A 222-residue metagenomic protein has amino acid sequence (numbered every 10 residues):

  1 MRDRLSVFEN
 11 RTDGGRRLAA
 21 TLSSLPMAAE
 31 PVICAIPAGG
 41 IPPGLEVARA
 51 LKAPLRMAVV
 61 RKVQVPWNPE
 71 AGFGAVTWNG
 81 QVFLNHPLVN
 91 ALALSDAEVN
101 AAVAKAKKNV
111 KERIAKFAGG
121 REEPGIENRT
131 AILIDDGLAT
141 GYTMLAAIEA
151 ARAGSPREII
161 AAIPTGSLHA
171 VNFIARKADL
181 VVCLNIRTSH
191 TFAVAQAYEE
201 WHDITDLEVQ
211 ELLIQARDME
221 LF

Functional and structural regions predicted by a protein language model:
M1-F222: PRPP-associated nucleotide enzymes
